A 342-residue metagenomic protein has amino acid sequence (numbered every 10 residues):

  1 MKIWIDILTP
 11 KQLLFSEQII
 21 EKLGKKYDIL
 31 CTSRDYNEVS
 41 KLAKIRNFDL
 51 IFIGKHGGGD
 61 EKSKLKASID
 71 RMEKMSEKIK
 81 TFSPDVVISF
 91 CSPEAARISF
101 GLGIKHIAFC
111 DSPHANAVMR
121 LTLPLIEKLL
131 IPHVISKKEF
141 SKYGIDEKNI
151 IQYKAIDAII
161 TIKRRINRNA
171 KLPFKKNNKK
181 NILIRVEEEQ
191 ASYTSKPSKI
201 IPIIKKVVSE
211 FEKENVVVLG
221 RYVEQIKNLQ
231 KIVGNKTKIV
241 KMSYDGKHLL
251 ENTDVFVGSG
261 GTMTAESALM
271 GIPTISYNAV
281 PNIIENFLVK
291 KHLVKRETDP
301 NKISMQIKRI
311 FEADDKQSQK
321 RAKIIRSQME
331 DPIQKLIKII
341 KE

Functional and structural regions predicted by a protein language model:
K26-A67: Conserved nucleotide-sugar phosphate-binding/catalytic loop shared by glycosyltransferases and other
I45-G59, K205-V240: Catalytic donor nucleotide-activated moiety binding site of glycosyltransferases and closely related
R71-M75, V223-M263: Donor nucleotide-activated moiety binding/catalytic core segment of transferases that use nucleotide-activated donors
V87-I98, A108, L249-N286: A donor-sugar binding/catalytic signature common to diverse glycosyltransferases and related nucleotide-sugar
I107-A108, M119-I131, L250: A conserved, positively charged/aromatic
L130-P197: A nucleotide-sugar donor-handling region in carbohydrate enzymes
L269-R309: Catalytic binding pocket for nucleotide-activated donors in carbohydrate/polymer assembly enzymes
I307-K323, E342: Conserved donor-nucleotide binding/catalytic region of nucleotide-linked donor-dependent transferases
